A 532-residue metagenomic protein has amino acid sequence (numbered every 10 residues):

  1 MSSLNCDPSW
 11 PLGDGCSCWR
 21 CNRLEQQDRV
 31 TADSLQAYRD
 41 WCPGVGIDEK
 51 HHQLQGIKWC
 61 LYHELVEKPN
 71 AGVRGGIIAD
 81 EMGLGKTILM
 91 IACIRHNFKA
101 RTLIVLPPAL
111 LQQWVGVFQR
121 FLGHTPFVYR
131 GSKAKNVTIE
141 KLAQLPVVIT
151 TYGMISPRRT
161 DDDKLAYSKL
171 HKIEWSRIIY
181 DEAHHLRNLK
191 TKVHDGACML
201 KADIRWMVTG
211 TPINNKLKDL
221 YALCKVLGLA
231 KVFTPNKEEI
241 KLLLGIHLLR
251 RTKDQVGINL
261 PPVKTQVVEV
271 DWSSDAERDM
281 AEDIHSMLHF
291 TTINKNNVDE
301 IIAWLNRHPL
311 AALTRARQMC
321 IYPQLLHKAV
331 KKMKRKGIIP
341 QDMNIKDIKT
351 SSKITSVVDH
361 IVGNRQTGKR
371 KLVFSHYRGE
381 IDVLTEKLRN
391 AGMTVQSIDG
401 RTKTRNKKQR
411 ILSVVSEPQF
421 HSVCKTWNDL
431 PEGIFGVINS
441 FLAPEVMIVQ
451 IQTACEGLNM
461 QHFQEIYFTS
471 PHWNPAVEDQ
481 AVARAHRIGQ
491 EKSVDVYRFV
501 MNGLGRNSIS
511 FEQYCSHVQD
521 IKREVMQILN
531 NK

Functional and structural regions predicted by a protein language model:
D28-A79: Conserved pre-motif I regulatory segment
L61-V66, G85-A100, G196, L227: Walker A/P-loop NTP-binding motif
A71-G75, E81, L89, I94-F98 (+4 more regions): Conserved Helicase C-terminal RecA-like lobe
M82, D203-K216: Conserved helicase ATPase motor motifs in RecA-like P-loop NTPase domains
A100-R120, H376-G379: Conserved Walker A/P-loop ATP-binding site and its immediately adjacent core in helicase/helicase-like ATPase domains
L111-S132, A230: Conserved helix-turn-beta segment of the N-terminal RecA-like "Helicase ATP-binding" lobe in SF1/SF2 helicases
I149-T150, M154-I155, S168-H171, K192-A202 (+4 more regions): Inter-lobe coupling linker of SF2 helicases/translocases
W473-V482, H486-K532: A conserved SF2-helicase RecA2
